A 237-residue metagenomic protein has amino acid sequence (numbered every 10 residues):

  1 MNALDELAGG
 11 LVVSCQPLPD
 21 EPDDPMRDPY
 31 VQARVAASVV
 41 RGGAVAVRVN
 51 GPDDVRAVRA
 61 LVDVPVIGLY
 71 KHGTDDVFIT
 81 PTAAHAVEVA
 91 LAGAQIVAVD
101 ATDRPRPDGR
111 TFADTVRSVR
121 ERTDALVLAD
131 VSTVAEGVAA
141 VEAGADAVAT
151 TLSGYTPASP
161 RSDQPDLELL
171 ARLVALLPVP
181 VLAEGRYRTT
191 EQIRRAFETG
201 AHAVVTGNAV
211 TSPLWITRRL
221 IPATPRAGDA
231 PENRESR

Functional and structural regions predicted by a protein language model:
M1-L91, A135-E142: Conserved N-terminal beta1-alpha1 strand-loop-helix module at the mouth
A8-V13, L61-D75, T115, V119-S132 (+1 more regions): Short beta-strand/loop segments at the ligand-binding rim of alpha/beta enzyme cores
V13-P17, G51, Y70, A101 (+4 more regions): A cross-domain feature marking catalytic cores of carbohydrate-active enzymes and several ubiquitous metabolic/repair
Q16, G73, A92-R106, A147-P160 (+1 more regions): Glycine-rich phosphate-binding active-site loops on the catalytic face of alpha/beta enzymes
Q16-L18, L167-R237: Alpha/beta catalytic cores of nucleotide-metabolism and tRNA/nucleoside-modifying enzymes
D24-M26, G43, G73-V77, R104-P105 (+3 more regions): Short, flexible loop segments at the rims of nucleotide/cofactor-binding pockets, characterized by
R27, R48-V64, D76-A84, A101-V119 (+4 more regions): Active-site-adjacent beta->alpha loops and helix N-cap segments on the catalytic face of soluble alpha/beta enzymes
G42, L61, A92, R122 (+3 more regions): Structural motif
